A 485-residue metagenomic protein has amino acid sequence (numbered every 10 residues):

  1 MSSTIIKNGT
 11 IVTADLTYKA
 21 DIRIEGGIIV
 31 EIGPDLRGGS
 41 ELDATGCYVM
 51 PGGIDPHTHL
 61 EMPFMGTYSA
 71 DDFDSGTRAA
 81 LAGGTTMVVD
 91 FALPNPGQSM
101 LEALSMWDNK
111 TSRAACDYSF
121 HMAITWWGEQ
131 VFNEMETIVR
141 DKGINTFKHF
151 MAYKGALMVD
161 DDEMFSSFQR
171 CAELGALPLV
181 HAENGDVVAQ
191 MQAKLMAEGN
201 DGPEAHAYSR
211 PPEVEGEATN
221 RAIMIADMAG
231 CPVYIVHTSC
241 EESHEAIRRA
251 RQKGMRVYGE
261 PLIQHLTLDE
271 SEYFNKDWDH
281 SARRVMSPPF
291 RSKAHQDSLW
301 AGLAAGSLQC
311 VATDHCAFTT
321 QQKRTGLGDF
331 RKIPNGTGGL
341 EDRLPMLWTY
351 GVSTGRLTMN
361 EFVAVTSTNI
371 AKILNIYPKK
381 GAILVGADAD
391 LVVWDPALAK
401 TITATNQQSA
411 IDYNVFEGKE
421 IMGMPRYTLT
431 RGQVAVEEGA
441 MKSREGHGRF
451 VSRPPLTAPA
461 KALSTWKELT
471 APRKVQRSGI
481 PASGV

Functional and structural regions predicted by a protein language model:
M1-G52: Histidine-rich, glycine-flanked metal-binding segment
G9, G27, G46, H57 (+14 more regions): Divalent metal-coordination and catalytic microenvironments
A44-R113, Q130: Metal-associated gating/positioning segment near the N- to mid-region
V89-D90, S119-M122, P232-H237: Short catalytic-loop micro-motif centered on adjacent basic/acidic residues
N109-I124: A glycine-rich helix N-cap at a beta->alpha junction
N133-V311: Histidine/acidic residue-rich metal-binding segments in metalloenzymes
P203-P232, R283, A304-A305, Q309-V311 (+1 more regions): His/Asp/Glu-enriched, well-ordered alpha-helical/loop segment that forms or immediately abuts the divalent-metal
T325-D329, V385-V451: C-terminal cap of metal-dependent C-N hydrolases
